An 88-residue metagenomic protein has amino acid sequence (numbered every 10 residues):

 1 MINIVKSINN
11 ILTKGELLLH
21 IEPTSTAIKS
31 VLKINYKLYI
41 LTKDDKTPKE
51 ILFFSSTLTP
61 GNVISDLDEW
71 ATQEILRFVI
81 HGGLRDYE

Functional and structural regions predicted by a protein language model:
M1-E22: Negatively charged, low-complexity tracts enriched in Asp/Glu with abundant Ser/Thr
M1-S7, A27, T47, T59-P60 (+2 more regions): Generic short amphipathic/hydrophobic targeting helices enriched at N-termini, encompassing Sec-type signal peptides
N3, N9-N10, N35, N62 (+1 more regions): Detector for Asparagine
L17-P23, I34-L38, A71, I75-I80: Extended low-polarity, hydrophobic cluster-rich segments
L18, T24, K46-T47, L52 (+2 more regions): Intrinsically disordered, low-complexity regions of eukaryotic proteins
T26-D66: Acidic, low-complexity, intrinsically disordered interaction modules
F53-E88: Mixed-charge, Lys/Arg-enriched low-complexity segments
